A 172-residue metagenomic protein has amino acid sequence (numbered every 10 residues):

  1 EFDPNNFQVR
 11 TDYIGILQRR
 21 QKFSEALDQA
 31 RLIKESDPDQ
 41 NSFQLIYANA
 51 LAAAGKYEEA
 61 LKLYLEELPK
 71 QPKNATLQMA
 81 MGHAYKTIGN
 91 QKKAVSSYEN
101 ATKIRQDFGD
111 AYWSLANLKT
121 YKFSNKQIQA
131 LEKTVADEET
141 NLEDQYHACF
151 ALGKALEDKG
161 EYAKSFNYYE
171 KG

Functional and structural regions predicted by a protein language model:
E1-K171: Alpha-helical solenoid repeat scaffolds of the TPR/TPR-like class and their adjacent stem/linker regions that mediate
